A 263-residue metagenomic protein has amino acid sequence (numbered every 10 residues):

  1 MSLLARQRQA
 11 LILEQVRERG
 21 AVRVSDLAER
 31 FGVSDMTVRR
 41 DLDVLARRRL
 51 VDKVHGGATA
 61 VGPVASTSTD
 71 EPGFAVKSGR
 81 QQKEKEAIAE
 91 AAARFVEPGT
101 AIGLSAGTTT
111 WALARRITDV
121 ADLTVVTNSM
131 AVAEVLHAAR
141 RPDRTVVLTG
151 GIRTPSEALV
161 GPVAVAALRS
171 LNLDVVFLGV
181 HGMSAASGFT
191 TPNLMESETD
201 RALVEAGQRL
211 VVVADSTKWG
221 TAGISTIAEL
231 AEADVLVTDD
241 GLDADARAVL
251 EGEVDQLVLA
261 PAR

Functional and structural regions predicted by a protein language model:
M1-L11, Q15-G103, A114-V120, H137-P142: HTH-adjacent hinge/linker in prokaryotic transcriptional regulators
S2-L27, G32-D35, R47, K53 (+1 more regions): Conserved phosphate- and dinucleotide-binding cores of soluble alpha/beta proteins, encompassing both enzyme active
Q81, L104, A186-T190: Short, glycine-rich nucleotide/cofactor-binding loops
K85, A106, S129: Conserved donor sugar-nucleotide recognition element shared by glycan-biosynthetic enzymes
T108-W111: Gly/Ser/Thr-rich loops at beta-strand to alpha-helix junctions that form or flank small-molecule/cofactor-binding
R116-D119, V125-S129, A133-V135: Catalytic core of membrane glycerolipid acyltransferases/transacylases, capturing the structured, soluble-facing
